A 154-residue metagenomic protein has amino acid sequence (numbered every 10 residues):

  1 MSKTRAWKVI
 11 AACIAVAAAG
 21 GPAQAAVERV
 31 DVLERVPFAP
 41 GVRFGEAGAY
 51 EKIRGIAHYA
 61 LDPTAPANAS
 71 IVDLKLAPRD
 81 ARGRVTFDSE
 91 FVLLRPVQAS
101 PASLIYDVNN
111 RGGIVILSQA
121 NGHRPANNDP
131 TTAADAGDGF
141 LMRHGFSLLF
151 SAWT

Functional and structural regions predicted by a protein language model:
M1-A11: Bacterial N-terminal signal peptides that target proteins for export
I10-A19: Bacterial N-terminal signal peptides
A25-T154: Catalytic-loop region of hydrolases
